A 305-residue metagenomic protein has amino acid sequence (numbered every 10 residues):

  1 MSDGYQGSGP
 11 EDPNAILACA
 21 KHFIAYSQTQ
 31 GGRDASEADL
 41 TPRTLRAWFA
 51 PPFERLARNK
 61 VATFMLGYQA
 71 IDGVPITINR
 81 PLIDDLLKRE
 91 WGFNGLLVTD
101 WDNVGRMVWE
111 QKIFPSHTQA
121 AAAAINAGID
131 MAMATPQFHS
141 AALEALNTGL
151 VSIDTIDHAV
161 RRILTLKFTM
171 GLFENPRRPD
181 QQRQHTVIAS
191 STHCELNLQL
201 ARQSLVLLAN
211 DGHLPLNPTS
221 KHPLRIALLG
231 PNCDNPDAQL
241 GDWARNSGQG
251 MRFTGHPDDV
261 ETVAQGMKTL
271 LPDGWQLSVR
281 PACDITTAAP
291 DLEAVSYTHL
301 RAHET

Functional and structural regions predicted by a protein language model:
M1-R301: Glycoside hydrolase catalytic-domain context in secreted enzymes
